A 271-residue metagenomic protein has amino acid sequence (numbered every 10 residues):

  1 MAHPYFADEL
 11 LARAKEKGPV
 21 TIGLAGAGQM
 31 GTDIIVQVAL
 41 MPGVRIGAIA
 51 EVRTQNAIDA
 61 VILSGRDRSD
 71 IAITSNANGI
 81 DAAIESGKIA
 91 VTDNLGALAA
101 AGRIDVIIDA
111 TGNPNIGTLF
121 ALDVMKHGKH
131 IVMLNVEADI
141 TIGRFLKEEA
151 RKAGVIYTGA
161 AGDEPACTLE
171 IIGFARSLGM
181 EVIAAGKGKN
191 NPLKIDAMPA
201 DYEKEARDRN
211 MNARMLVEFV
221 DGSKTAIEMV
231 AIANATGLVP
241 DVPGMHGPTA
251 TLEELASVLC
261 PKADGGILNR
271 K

Functional and structural regions predicted by a protein language model:
M1-D123: N-terminal glycine-/serine-/threonine-rich beta1-alpha1-beta2 phosphate-ribose binding loop of Rossmann-like
G23, A27, G31, A50-T54 (+8 more regions): Generic structural signal for well-ordered, non-membrane alpha-helical segments in soluble metabolic enzymes
A27, V52-T54, G96, G112-N113 (+5 more regions): Short, ordered loop/turn segments at secondary-structure junctions
Q29, Q37, D123-V124, E149 (+2 more regions): Hydrophobic/aromatic ligand-binding patch that stacks against planar heteroaromatic rings of cofactors or nucleotides
V61, G65, A150, A175: Conserved hydrophobic residues forming the short capping helix/wall of the S-adenosyl-L-methionine
R103, H127-H130: Glycine-enriched alpha-helix->loop->beta-strand junction motifs that scaffold or abut catalytic
T111-H127, L134-V155, A160-D163: Rossmann-fold NAD(P)-binding glycine/threonine-rich loop
R144, R151, I156-K271: Core active-site phosphate/anionic-ligand binding loop and the adjoining beta-turn-alpha structural block in enzyme
